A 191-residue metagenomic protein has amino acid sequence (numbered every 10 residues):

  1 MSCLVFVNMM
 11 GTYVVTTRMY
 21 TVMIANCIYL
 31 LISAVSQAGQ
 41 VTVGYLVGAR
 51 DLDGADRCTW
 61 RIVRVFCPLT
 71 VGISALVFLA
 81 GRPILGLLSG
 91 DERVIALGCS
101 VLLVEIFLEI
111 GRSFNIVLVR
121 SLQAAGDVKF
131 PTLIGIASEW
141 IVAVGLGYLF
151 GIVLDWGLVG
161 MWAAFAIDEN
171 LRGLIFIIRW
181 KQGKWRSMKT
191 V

Functional and structural regions predicted by a protein language model:
S2-G11, G39, A80-I84, L146: Hydrophobic/aromatic end-of-helix segments at the C-terminal termini of transmembrane alpha-helices
L4, T17-G81, R112-I134: Small-residue-rich hydrophobic transmembrane alpha-helices
F6-N26, E92-S100, D127, M161-A163: Interfacial/gating helices of multi-pass transporter permease domains
I32-Q37, E105-A124, F130-V142, L146 (+1 more regions): Short runs within selected transmembrane alpha-helices of multi-pass transporters and secretion channels
V43-L108, F150-V191: Short alpha-helical transmembrane segments in multi-pass integral membrane proteins
